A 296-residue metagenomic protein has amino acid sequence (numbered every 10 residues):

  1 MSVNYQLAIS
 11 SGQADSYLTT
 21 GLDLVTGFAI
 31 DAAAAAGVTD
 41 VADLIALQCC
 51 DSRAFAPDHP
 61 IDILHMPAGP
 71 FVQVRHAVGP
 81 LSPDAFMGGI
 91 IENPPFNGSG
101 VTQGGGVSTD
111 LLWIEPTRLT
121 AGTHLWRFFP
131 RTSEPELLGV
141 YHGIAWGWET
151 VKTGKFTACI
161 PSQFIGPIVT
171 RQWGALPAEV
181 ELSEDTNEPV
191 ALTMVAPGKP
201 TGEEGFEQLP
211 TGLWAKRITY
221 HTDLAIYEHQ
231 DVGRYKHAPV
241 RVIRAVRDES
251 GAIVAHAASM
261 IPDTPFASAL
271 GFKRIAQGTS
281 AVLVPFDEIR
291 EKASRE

Functional and structural regions predicted by a protein language model:
M1-E296: Short, surface-exposed polybasic-aromatic patches that bind anionic ligands, especially phosphate groups
